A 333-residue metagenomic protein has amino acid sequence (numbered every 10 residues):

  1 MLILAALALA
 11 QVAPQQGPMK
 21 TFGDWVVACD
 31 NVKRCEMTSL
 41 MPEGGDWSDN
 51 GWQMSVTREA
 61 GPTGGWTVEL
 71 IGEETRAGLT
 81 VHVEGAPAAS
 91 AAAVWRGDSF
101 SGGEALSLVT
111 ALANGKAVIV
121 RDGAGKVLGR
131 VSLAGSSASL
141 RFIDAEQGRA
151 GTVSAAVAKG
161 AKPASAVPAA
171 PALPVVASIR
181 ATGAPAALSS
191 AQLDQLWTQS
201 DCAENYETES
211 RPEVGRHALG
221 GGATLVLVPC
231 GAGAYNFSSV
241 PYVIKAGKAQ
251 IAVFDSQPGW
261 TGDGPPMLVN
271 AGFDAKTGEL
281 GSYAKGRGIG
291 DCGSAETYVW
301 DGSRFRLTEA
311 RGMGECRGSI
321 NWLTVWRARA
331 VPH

Functional and structural regions predicted by a protein language model:
M1-A10: Sec-dependent N-terminal signal peptides
Q11-Y206, R216, G220, F237 (+1 more regions): A generic "folded-domain core" signal
L70, V226-G231, G281-R287: Short beta-strand segments that buttress and anchor functional surface loops
L193-A203, V243-G259, V299-R304: Surface-exposed loop/turn elements that mediate protein-protein interactions on large endomembrane-trafficking
D201-G215, M267-G272, A330-P332: Signature of short aromatic-glycine-proline-rich micro-motifs recurring in repeat-based ectodomains
V214-G233: Exposed beta-strand-loop-beta-strand "reactive/processing" segments of non-cytosolic proteins
A234-Y242, G290-E296: Structural motif
A252-H333: Short aromatic loop motif centered on NTY/YTY
